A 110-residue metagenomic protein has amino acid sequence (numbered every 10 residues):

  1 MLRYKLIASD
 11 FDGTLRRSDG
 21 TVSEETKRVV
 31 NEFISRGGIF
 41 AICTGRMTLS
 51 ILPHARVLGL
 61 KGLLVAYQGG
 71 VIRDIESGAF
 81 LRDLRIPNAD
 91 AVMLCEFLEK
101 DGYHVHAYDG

Functional and structural regions predicted by a protein language model:
M1-R3, K27: Short, small/polar residue-rich loop motifs at catalytic or cofactor-binding pockets
R3-D19: Asp-based phosphoryl-transfer active-site loop
E24-G110: Active-site phosphate-binding/coordination module
